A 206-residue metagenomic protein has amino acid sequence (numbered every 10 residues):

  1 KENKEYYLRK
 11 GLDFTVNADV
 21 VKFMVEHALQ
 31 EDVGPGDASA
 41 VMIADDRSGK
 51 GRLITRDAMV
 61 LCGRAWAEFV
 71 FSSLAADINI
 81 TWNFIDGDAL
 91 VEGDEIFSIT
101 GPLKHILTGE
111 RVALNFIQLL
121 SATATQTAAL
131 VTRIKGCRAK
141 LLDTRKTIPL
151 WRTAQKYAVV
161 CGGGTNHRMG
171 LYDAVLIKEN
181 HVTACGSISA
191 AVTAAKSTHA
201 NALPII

Functional and structural regions predicted by a protein language model:
K1-I206: Acidic/glycine-rich phosphate/pyrophosphate-binding loops and surrounding catalytic core that coordinate Mg2+
